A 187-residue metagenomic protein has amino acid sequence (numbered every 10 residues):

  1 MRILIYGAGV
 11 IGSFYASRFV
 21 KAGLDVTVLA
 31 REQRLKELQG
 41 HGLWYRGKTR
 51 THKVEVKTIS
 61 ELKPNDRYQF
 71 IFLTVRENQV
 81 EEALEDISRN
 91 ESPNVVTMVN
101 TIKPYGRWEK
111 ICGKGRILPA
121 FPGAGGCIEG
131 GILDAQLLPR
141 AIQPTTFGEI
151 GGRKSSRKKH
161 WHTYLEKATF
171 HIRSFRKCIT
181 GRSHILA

Functional and structural regions predicted by a protein language model:
M1-T51: NAD(P)+-binding Rossmann beta1-loop-alpha1 motif at the extreme N-terminus of oxidoreductases
I3, D25-V26, V95, I117 (+1 more regions): Hydrophobic anchor at the start of a short beta-strand that flanks the dinucleotide cofactor-binding loop
T27, K57-I59, L118, R173-R176: General small-molecule cofactor/ligand-binding pocket signal
R34, Q79-V80, P104, R153 (+1 more regions): Short phosphate-engaging motifs
E37, N90, I111-K114, I132-A187: Internal alpha-helical scaffold of NAD(P)-dependent oxidoreductase catalytic cores
K48-K53, G148-I150: Active-site-adjacent segment of FAD-dependent monooxygenases/related oxidoreductases
R50-D134: Rossmann-like NAD(P)(H) cofactor-binding subdomain of soluble oxidoreductases
